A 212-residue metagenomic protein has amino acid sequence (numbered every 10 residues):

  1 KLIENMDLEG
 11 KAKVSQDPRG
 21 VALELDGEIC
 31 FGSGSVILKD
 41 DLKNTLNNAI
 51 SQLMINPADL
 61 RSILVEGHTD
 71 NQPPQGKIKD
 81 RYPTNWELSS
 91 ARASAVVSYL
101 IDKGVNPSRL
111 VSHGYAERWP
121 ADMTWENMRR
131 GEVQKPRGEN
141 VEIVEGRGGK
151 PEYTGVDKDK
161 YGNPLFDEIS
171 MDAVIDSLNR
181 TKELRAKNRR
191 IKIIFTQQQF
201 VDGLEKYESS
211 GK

Functional and structural regions predicted by a protein language model:
K1-V21, D202-G211: Extracytoplasmic juxtamembrane/flexible linker immediately downstream of a transmembrane helix or signal peptide
L2-V14, L46-D59: Short amphipathic alpha-helices and their capping/turn segments at secondary-structure boundaries
K13-S15, G20-C30, N48, S62-E66 (+2 more regions): Soluble periplasmic/extracytoplasmic beta-strand elements of cell-envelope proteins
S33: Residues that form or flank phosphate/diphosphate-binding pockets in enzymes that use nucleotide phosphates
V36-D40, T45-N48, N56, H68-K212: Periplasmic OmpA-like peptidoglycan-binding domain that tethers envelope proteins to the cell wall
